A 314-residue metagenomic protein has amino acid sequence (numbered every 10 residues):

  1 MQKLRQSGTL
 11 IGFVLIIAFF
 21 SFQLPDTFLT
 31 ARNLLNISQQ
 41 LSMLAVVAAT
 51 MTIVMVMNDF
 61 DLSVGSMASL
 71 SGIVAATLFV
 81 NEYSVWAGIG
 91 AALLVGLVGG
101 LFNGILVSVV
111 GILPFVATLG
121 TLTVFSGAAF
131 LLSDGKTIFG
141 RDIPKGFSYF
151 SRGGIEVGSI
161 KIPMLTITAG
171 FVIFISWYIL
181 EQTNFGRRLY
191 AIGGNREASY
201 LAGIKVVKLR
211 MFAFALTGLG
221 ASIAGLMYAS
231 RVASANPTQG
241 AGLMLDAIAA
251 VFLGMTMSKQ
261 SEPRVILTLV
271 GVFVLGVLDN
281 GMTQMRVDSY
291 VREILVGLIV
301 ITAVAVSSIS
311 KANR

Functional and structural regions predicted by a protein language model:
M1-A18, F174, Y200-K208, L278-R314: Cytosolic-side transmembrane-helix boundaries in multi-pass membrane proteins
M1-K3, M57-F60, V98-I143, Q182-N184 (+2 more regions): Short loop segments and helix-boundary regions at transmembrane helix junctions of multi-pass inner-membrane proteins
Q6-I11, I37, A45, S66-L70 (+8 more regions): Hydrophobic alpha-helical transmembrane segments
L15-Q23, T27-N81, I105-I112, L253-V265 (+1 more regions): Single transmembrane alpha-helix segments in multi-pass membrane proteins
D26-N36, F130-K136, I179-E181, G186 (+2 more regions): Inter-helical junctions in multi-pass inner-membrane proteins, predominant in energy-converting antiporter-like
S84-A92, V98-N103, V107, V157-A235: Helix-loop-helix "hairpin" substructures at the membrane interface of multi-pass membrane proteins
F115-Q182, M211, R231-G240: Transmembrane helix-bundle core of multi-pass membrane transporters and related energy-transducing complexes
A221, R231-V296: Transmembrane alpha-helical segments in multi-pass inner-membrane proteins
